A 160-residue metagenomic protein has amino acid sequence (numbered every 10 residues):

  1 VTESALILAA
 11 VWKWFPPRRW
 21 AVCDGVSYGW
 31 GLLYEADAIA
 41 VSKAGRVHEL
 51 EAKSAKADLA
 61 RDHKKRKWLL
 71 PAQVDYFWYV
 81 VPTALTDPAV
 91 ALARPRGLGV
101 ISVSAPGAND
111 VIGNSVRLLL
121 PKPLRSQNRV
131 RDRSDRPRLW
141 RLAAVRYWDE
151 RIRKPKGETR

Functional and structural regions predicted by a protein language model:
V1-W14, A89-R160: Non-catalytic C-terminal interaction segments of nucleic acid-processing enzymes
L8-A9, D37, D62-K67: A generic local structural motif
F15-G31: A short acidic/basic microdomain associated with nuclease active sites
V26, I39, K53: Anionic group-transfer/hydrolysis microenvironments
G29-L32, D58-A60: Acidic-and-aromatic substrate-binding clefts and catalytic sites of carbohydrate-active enzymes
G31-E49: Active-site beta-strand-loop-beta-strand hairpin of nuclease catalytic cores that positions key catalytic residues
V47-H48, K53-V103: Catalytic cores of nucleic-acid endonucleases
